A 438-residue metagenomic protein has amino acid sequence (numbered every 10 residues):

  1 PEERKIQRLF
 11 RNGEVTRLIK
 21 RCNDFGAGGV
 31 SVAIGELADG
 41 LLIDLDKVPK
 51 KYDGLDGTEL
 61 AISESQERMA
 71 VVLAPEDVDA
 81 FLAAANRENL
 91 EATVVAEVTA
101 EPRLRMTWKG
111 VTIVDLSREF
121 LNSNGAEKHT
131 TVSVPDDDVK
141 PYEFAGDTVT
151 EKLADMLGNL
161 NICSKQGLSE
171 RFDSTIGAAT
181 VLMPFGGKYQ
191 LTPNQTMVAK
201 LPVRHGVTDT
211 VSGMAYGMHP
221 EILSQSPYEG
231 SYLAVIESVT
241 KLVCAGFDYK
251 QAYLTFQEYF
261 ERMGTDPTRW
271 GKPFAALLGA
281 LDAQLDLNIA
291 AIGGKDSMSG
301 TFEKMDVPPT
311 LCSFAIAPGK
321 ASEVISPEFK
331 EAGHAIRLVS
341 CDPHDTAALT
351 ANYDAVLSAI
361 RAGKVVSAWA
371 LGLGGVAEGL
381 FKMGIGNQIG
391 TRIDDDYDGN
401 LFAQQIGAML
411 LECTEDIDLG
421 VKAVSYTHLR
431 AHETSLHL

Functional and structural regions predicted by a protein language model:
P1-R430, S435: Glycine/proline-enriched, intrinsically flexible loops and inter-domain linkers
L438: Conserved AMP-binding A3 loop
